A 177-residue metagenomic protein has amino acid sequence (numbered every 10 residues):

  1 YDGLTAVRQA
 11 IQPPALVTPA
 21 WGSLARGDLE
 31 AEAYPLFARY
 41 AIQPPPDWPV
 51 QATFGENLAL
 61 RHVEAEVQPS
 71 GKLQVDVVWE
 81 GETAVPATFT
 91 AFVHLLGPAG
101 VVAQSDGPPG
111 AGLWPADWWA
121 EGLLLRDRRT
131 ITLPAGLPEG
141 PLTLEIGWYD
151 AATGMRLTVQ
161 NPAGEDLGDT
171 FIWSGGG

Functional and structural regions predicted by a protein language model:
Y1-G177: C-terminal luminal/periplasmic domains and tails of membrane-associated envelope-modifying transferases
